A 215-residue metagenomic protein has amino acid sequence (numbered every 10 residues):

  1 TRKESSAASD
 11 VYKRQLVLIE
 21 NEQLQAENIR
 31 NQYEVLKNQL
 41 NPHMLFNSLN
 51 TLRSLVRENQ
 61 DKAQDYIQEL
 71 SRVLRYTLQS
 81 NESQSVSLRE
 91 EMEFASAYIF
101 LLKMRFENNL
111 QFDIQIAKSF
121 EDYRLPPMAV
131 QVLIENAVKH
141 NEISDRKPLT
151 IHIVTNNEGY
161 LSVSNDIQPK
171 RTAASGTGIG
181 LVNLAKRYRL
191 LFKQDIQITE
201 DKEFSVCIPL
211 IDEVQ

Functional and structural regions predicted by a protein language model:
T1-A8: Positively charged, low-complexity/disordered segments
S9-P209: Two-component histidine phosphotransfer core
E213-Q215: C-terminal end segment of the histidine kinase catalytic
